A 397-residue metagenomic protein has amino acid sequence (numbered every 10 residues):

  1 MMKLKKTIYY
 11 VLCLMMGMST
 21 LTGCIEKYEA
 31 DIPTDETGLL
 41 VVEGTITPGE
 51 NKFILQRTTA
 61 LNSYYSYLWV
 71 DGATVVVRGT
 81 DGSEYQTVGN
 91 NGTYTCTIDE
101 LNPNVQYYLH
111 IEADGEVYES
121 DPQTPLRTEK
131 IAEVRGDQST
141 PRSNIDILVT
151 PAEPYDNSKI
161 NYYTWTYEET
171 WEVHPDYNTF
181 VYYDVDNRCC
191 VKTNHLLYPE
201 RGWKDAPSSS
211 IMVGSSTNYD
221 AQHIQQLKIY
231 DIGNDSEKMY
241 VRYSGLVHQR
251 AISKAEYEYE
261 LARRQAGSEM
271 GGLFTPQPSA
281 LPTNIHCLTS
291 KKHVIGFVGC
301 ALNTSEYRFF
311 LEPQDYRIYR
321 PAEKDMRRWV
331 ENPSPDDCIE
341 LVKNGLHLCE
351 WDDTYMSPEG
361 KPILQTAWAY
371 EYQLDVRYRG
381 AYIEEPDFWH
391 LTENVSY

Functional and structural regions predicted by a protein language model:
M2-V11: Bacterial N-terminal signal peptides that target proteins for export
Y10-C13, T37: Generic alpha-helix initiation/capping and coil-helix boundary signal
M15-M18: Alpha-helical transmembrane segments
T20-G23: C-terminal motif of bacterial Sec signal peptides marking the signal peptidase cleavage site
I25-Y397: A sequence/structural signal for flexible, mid-protein segments enriched in small/helix-disrupting residues
